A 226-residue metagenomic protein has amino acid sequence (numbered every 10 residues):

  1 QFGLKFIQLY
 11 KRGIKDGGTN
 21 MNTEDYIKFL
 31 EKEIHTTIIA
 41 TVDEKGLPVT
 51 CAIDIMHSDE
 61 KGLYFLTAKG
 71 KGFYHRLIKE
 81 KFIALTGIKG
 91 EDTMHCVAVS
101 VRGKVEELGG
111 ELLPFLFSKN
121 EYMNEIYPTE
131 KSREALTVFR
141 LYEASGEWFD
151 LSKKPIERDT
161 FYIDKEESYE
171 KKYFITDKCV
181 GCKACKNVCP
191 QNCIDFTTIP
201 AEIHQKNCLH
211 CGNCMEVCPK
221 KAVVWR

Functional and structural regions predicted by a protein language model:
Q1-N20: Short, Lys/Arg-enriched N-terminal segments with co-localized hydrophobic residues within the first ~10-30 amino acids
F29-K45, I83-G87: A short, Trp-centered hydrophobic/proline-enriched beta-strand micro-motif
A52-H57: A short, well-structured catalytic beta-strand-centered motif of the EAL phosphodiesterase domain for c-di-GMP
E60-Y64: Short active-site oxyanion
G72-L136, E143-S145: Short, structured beta-strand-loop surface elements
L136-V138, E147-V188, N192: Ferredoxin-type iron-sulfur electron-transfer modules and their immediate structural context
A184-A201, N213-R226: Iron-sulfur cluster-binding cysteine motifs and their immediate structural context in ferredoxin-like electron-transfer
